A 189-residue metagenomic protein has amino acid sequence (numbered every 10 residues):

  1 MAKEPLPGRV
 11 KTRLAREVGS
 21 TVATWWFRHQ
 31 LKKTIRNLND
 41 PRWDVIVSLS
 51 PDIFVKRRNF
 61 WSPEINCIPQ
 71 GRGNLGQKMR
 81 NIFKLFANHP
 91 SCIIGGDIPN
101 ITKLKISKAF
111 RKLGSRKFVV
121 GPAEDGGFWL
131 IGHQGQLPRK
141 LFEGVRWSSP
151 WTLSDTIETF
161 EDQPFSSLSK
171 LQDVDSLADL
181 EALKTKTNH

Functional and structural regions predicted by a protein language model:
M1-R13: N-terminal nucleotide-binding beta1-loop-alpha1 segment
W25-W43: A short, N-terminal amphipathic alpha-helix
R42-N66: Acidic donor-binding segment of Leloir-type glycosyltransferases
R57-P90, S149: Short phosphate-binding loop-to-helix
C92-I94: Short aromatic-hydrophobic micro-motifs that form the base-stacking/packing surface for donor nucleotide recognition
P99-G127: Conserved donor-nucleotide/metal-binding helix-loop-beta segment in metal-dependent transferases, i.e., the alpha-helix
Q134-I157: Short, glycine-/small-residue-rich phosphate/pyrophosphate-handling segment
S154-H189: Conserved alpha/beta core of the MobA/IspD/sugar-nucleotide pyrophosphorylase nucleotidyltransferase superfamily
